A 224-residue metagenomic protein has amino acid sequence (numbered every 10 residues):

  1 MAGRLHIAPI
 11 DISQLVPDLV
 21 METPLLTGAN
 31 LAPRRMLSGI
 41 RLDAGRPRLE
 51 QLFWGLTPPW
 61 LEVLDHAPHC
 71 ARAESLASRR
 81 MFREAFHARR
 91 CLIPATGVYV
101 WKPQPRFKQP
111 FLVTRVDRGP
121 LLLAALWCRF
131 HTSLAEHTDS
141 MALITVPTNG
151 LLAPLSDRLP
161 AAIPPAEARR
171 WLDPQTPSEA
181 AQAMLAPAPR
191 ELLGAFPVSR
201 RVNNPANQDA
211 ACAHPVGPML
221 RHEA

Functional and structural regions predicted by a protein language model:
M1-A224: Short linear sequence motif anchored by a di-proline
